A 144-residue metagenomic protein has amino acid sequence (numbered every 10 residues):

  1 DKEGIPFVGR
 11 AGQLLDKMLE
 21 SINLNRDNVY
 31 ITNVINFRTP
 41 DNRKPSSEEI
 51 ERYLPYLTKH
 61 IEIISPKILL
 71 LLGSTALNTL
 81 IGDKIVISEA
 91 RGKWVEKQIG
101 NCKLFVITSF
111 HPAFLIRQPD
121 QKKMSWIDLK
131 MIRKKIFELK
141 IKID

Functional and structural regions predicted by a protein language model:
D1-D144: A polyanion-binding, active-site-adjacent surface
